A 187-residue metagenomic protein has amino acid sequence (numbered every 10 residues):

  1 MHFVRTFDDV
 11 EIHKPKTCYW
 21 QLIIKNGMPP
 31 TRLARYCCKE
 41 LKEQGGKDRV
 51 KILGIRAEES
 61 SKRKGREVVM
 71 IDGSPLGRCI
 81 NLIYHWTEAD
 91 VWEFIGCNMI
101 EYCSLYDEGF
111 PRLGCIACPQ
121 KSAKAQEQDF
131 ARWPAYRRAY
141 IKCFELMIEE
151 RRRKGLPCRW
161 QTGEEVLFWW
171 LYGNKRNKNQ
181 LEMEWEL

Functional and structural regions predicted by a protein language model:
M1-C97: ATP-dependent adenylation/nucleotidyltransferase module used to activate substrates
C97-L187: ATP/NTP-dependent adenylation/nucleotidyl-transfer catalytic domains that generate, transfer, or process NMP-activated
